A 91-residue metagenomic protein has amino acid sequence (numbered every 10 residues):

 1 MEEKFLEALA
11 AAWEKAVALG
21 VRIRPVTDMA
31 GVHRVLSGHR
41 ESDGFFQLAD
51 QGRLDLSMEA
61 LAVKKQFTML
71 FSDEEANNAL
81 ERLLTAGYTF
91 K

Functional and structural regions predicted by a protein language model:
E3-L54: Amphipathic alpha-helical packing elements
G52-K91: Amphipathic alpha-helical binding modules
